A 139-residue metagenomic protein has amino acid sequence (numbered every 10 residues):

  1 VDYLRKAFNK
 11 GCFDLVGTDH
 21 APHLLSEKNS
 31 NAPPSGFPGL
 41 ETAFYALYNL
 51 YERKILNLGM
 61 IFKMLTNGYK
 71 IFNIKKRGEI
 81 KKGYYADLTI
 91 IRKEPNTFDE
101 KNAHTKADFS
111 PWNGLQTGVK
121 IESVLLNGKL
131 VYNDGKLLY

Functional and structural regions predicted by a protein language model:
L4: Phosphate/diphosphate-binding loops
A7-K10, L15-V16, H20-K93: His/Asp/Glu-enriched, well-ordered alpha-helical/loop segment that forms or immediately abuts the divalent-metal
Y85-Y139: C-terminal cap of metal-dependent C-N hydrolases
